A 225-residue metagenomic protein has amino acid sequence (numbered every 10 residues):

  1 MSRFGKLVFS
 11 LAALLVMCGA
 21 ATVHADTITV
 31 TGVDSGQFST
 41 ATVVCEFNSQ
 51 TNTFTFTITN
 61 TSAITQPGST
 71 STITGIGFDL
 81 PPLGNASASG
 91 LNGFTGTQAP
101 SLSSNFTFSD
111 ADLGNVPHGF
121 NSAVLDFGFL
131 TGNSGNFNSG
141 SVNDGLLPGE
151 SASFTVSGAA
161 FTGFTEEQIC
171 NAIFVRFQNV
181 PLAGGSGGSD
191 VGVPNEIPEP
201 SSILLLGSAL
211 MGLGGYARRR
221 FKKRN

Functional and structural regions predicted by a protein language model:
S2, A172, G214-Y216: General helical secondary-structure elements
S2-G5, T59, F221-K222: Generic cytosolic/nucleocytoplasmic N-terminal low-complexity/intrinsically disordered segments
S2-T27, L182, G187-M211: Short, threonine-centered small-residue motifs that mark membrane-proximal processing/anchoring sites and TM-junction
D26-E196: Mature extracellular "passenger" or substrate-interacting domains of secreted, surface-exposed proteins
G215-N225: C-terminal membrane-anchoring or membrane-association module
